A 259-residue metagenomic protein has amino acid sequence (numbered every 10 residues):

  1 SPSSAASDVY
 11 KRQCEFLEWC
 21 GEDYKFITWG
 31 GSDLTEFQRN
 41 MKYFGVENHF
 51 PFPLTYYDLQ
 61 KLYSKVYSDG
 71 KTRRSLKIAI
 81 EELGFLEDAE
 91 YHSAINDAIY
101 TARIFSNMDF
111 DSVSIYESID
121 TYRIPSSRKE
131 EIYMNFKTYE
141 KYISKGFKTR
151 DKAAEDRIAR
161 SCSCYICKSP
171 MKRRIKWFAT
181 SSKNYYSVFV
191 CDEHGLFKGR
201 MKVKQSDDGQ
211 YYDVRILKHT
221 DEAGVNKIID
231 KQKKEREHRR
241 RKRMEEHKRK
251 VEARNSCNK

Functional and structural regions predicted by a protein language model:
S1-A6, Y10: Single conserved hydrophobic/aromatic residue that forms the stacking wall/gate of nucleotide- or nucleobase-binding
R12-F16: Generic hydrophobic alpha-helical segments
L17-G146, D208-R215: Metal-dependent phosphoesterase core characteristic of DEDDh/y 3'-5' exonuclease domains
N107-K259: Acidic two-metal-ion nuclease catalytic site recognized across multiple nuclease folds, prominently DnaQ/RNase D-T
